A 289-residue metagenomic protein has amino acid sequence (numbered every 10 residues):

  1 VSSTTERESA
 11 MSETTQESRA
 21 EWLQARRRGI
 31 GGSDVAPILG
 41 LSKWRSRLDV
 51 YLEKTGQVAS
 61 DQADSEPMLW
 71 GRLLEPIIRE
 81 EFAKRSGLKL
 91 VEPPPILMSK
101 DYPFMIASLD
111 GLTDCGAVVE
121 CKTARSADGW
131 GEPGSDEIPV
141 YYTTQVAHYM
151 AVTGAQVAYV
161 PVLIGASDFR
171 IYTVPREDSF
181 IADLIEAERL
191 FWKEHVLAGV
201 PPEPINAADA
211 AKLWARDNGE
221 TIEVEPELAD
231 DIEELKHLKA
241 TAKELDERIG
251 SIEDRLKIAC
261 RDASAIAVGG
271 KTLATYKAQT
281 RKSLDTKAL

Functional and structural regions predicted by a protein language model:
V1-L289: Accessory terminal regions of nucleic-acid processing enzymes
